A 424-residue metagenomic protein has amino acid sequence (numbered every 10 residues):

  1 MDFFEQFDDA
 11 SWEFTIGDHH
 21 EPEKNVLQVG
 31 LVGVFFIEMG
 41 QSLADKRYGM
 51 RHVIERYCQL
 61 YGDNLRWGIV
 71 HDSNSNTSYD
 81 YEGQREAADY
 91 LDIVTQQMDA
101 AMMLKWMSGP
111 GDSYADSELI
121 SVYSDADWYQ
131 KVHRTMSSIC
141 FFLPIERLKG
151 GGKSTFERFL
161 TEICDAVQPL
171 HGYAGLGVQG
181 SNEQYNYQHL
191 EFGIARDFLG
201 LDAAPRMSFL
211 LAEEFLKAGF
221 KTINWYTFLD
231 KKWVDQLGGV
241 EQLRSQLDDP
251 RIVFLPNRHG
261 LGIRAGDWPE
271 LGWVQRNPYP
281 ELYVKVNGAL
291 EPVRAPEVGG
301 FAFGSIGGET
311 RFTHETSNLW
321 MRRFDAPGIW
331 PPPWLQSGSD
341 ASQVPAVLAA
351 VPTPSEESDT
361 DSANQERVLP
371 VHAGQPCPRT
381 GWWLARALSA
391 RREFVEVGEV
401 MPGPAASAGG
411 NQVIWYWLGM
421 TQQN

Functional and structural regions predicted by a protein language model:
M1-N64, Y185-D359: C-terminal interaction module
E38-D45, R147-T155, V371: Conserved aromatic-histidine-acidic binding/catalytic patches
N64-R196: Internal, hydrophobic cores of structured domains that mediate oligomerization or house catalytic pockets within large
L91-A115, W233-V253, G381: Amphipathic, interaction-prone secondary-structure segments
S358-L369, M420: Secondary-structure capping and domain/repeat boundary segments
L369-Q375: Surface-exposed ligand/attachment interfaces on beta-rich extracellular proteins
C377-A390: Extracellular/lumenal glycan-associated surfaces
S389-N424: Extended, polar beta-sheet/loop recognition surfaces of beta-rich domains that mediate binding to diverse ligands
